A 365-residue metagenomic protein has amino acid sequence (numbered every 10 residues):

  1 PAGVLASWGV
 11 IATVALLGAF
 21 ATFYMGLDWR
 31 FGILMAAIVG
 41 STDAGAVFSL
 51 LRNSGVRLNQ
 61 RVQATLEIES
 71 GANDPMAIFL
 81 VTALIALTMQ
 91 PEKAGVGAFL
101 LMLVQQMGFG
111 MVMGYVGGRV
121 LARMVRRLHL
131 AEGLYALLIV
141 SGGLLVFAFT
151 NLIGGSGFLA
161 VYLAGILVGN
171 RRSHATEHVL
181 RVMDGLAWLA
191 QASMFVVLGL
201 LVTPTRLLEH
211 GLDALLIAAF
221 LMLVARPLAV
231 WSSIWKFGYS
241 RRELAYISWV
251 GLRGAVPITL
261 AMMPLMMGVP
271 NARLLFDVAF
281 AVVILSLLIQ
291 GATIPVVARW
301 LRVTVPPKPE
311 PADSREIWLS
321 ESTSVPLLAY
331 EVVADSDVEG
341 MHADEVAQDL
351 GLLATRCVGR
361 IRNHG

Functional and structural regions predicted by a protein language model:
P1-P307, P311: Transmembrane helical cores of multi-pass secondary ion antiporters/exchangers
N53, S233, A312-L319, M341-V346: Intrinsically disordered, low-complexity boundary segments flanking structured domains
L66, P309-I317, C357-R362: Short linear loop/turn motifs
V161, S320-T323, L350: A generic structural signal for short, non-catalytic loop/turn and secondary-structure boundary residues
P306-Y330: Long, charged amphipathic helices and adjacent flexible linkers at domain junctions
Y330-V338: Short, surface-exposed ligand-recognition loops at beta-strand->loop->(often short) alpha-helix junctions that present
G340-G365: Cytosolic Rossmann-like ligand/nucleotide-binding regulatory domains
